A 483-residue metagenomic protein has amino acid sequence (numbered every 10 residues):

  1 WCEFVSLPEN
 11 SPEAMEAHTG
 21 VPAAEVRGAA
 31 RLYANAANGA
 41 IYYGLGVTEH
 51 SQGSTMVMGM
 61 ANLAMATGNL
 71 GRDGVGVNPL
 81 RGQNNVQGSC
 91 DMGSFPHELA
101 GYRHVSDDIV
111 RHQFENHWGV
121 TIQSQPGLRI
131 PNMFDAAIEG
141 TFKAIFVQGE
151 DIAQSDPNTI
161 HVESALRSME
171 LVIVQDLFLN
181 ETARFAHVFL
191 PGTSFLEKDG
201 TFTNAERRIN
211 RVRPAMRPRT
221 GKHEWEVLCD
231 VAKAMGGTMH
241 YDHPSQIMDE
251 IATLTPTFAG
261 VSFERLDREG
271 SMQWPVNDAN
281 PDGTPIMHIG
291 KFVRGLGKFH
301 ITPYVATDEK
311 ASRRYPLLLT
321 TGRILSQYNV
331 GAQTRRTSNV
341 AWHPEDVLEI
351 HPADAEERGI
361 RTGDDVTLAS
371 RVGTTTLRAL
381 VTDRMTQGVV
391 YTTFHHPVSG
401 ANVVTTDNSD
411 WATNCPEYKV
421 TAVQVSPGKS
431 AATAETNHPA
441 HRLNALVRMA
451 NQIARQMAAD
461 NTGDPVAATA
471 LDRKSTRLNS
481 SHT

Functional and structural regions predicted by a protein language model:
W1-A36: Long, well-ordered, tryptophan-enriched scaffold segments
M15-V21, G44-S51, Q83, G149-Q154: Conserved short loop/turn motifs at secondary-structure junctions
Y33-D135, D278-N280, G290-L296: A glycine-rich, hydrophobic/aromatic-adjacent loop/helix-cap motif
G39, I145, V172, F189-P191: Short, well-ordered beta-strand core segments
C90, F95, Q113, P244-S338: Long, low-complexity segments enriched in small/aliphatic residues
S164-S168: Short, conserved loop/helix-junction motifs that constitute active-site signature segments in enzyme catalytic cores
F178-R213: Flexible glycine/proline-rich, aromatic-decorated loop/lid segments
P218, K222-M272, D278, T337-E349 (+1 more regions): Long, contiguous, secondary-structure-rich segments that constitute the structural scaffold of globular domains
